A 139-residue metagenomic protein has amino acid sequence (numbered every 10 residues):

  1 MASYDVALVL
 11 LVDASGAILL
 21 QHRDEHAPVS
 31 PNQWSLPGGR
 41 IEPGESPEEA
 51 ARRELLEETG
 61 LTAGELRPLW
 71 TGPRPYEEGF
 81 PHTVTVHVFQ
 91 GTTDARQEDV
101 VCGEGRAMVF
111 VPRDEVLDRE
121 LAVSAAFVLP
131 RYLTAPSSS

Functional and structural regions predicted by a protein language model:
M1-L19: Conserved N-terminal beta-strand and adjoining loop/helix that marks the start of the Nudix/MutT-like hydrolase domain
D5-A7, T83-F89, V109: Short beta-strand micro-motifs in enzyme catalytic cores
L11-V12, L20, G91, F110: Conserved hydrophobic "DFG−1" position in protein kinase catalytic cores
D13, G72-E98, R131-Y132: Active-site-adjacent beta-strand/loop module that shapes the phosphate/pyrophosphate-binding cleft
A17-E57: Conserved Nudix-box catalytic region and its N-terminal flanking loop in Nudix hydrolases and closely related
L61-T71: A short coil-to-beta-strand element that immediately follows conserved catalytic motifs
V88-Q90, D99-R131: NUDIX/MutT-family hydrolases
